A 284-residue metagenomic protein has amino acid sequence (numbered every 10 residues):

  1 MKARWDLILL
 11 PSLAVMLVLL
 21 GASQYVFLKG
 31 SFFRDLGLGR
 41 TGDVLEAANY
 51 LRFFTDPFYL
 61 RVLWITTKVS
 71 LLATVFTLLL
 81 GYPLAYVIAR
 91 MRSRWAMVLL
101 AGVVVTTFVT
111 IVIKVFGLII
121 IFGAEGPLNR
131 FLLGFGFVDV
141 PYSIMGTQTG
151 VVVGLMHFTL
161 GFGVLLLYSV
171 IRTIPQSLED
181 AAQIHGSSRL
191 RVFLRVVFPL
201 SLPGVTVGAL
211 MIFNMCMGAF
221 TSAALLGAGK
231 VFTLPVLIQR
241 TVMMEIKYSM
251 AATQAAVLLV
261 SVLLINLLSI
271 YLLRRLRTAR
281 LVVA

Functional and structural regions predicted by a protein language model:
R4-L36, F53-P141, M145-R172, V196-F220 (+2 more regions): Membrane-water interface segments at the C-terminal ends of transmembrane alpha-helices in multi-pass inner-membrane
G39-D43, I120, F220-I246, V282-A284: Glycine-rich helix-loop "coupling/hinge" segments at transmembrane-helix boundaries in multipass transporters
L45-F54: A short amphipathic helical element positioned immediately N-terminal to and/or at the very start of a transmembrane
S177-L178, R191, L273-A284: Short cytosolic juxtamembrane segments of multi-pass membrane proteins
A182: The alpha-helix within a helix-turn-helix
H185-G186, P199: Glycine/proline-centered hinge or cleavage motifs at structural transition points of membrane proteins
R189-V192, G229-V231: Gly/Pro- and small hydrophobic-enriched strand-loop and loop-to-helix capping segments that sit at the rims
